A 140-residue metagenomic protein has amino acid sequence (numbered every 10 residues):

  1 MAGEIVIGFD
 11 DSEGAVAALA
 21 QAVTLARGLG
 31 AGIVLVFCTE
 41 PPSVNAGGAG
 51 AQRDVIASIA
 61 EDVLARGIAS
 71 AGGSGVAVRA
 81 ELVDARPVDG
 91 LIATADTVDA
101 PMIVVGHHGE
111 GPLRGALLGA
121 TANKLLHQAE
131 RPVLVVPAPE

Functional and structural regions predicted by a protein language model:
M1, A69-I103, E140: Structural beta-alpha unit
A2-G48: Small/aliphatic-rich secondary-structure junction motif
L25, L29-G32, V76, A100 (+1 more regions): Short glycine/serine/threonine/alanine-rich loop segments
G28, V36-D62, G90, T94: Acidic, proline/glycine-rich short linear motifs
V34-V36, R79-V83, L134: General small-molecule cofactor/ligand-binding pocket signal
F37-T39, G106-H108, P137-A138: Short secondary-structure boundary segments
M102-H127: Glycine-rich, Arg-bearing micro-motifs that act as flexible, cationic patches
